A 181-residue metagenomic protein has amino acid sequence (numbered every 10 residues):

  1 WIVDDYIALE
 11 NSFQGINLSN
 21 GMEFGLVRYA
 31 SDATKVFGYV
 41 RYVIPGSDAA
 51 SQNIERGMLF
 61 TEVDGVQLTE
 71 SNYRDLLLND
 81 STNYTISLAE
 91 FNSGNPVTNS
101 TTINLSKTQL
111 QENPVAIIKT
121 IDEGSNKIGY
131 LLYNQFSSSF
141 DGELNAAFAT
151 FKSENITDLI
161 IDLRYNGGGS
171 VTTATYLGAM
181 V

Functional and structural regions predicted by a protein language model:
W1-I160, Y165-G167, T172-T173, A179-M180: Flexible, low-complexity junctional segments that flank or bridge functional domains
